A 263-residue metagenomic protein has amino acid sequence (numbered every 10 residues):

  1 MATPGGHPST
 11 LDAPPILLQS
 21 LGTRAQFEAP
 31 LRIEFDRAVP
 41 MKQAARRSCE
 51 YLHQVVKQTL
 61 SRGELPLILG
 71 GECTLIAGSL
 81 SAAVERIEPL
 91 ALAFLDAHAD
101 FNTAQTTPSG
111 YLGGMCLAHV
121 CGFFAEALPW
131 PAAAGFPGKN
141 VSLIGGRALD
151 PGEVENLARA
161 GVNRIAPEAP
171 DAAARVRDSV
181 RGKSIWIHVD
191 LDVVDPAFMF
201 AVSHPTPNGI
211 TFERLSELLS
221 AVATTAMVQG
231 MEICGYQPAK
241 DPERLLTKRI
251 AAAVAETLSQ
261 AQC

Functional and structural regions predicted by a protein language model:
M1-L67, G78-S79, E85, V154-C263: Catalytic cores of soluble, metal-dependent hydrolases
T3, F101, E126, D150 (+1 more regions): Flexible, glycine-rich phosphate/dinucleotide-binding loops and adjacent beta-alpha linkers at cofactor/substrate
D12, H98-D100, F124-E126, G146 (+1 more regions): Short amphipathic alpha-helical surface micro-motifs
L65-W130, N140, T225-A226: Active-site histidine-anchored catalytic micro-motif
G71, L95, I144, I187-L191: Active-site flanking residues adjacent to catalytic metal/cofactor-binding acidic residues
T74, H98-D100, R147, D192-V194 (+1 more regions): Catalytic metal-binding/acid-base residues of hydrolase active sites
G110-P151, R164-A174: Active-site glycine-rich loop that binds ribose-phosphate moieties when present
